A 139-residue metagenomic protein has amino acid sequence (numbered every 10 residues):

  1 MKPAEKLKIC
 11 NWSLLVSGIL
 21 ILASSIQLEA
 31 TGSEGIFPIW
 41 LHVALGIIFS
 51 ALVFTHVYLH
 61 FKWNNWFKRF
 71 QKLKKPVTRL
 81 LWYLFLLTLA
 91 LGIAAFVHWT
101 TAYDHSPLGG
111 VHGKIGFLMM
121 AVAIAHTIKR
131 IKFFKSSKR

Functional and structural regions predicted by a protein language model:
M1-R139: Membrane-embedded alpha-helical bundles that constitute the cytochrome b-like, heme-associated redox core of multi-pass
